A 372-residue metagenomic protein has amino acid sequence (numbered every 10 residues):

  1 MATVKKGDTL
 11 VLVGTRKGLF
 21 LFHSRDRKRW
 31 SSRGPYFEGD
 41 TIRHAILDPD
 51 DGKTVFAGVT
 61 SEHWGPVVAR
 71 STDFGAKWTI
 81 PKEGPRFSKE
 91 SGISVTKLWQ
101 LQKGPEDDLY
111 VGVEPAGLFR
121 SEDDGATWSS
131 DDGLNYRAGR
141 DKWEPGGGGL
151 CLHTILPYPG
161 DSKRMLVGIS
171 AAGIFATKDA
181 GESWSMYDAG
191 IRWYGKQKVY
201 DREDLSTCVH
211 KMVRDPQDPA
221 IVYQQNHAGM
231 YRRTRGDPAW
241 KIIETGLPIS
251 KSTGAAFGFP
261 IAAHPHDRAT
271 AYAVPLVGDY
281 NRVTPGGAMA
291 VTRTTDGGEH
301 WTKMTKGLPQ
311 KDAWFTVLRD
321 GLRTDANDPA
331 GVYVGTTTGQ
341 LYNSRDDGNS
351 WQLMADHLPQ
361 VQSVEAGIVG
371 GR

Functional and structural regions predicted by a protein language model:
M1-R372: Extracellular glycan-interacting surfaces
